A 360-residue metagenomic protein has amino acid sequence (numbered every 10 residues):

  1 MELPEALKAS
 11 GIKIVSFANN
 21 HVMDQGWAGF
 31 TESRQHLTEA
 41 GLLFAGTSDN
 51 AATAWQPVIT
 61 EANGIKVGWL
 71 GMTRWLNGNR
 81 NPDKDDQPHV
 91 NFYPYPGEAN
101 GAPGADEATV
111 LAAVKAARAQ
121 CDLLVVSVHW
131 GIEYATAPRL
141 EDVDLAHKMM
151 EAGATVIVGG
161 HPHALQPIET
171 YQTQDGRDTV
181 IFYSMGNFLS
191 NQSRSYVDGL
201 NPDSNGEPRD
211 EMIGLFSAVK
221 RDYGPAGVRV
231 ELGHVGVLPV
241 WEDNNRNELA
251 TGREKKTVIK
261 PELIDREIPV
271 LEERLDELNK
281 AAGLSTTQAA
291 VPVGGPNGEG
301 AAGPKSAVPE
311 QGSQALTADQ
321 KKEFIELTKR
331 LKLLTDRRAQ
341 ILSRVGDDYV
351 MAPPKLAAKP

Functional and structural regions predicted by a protein language model:
M1-P360: Acidic, metal/ion-coordinating pockets
